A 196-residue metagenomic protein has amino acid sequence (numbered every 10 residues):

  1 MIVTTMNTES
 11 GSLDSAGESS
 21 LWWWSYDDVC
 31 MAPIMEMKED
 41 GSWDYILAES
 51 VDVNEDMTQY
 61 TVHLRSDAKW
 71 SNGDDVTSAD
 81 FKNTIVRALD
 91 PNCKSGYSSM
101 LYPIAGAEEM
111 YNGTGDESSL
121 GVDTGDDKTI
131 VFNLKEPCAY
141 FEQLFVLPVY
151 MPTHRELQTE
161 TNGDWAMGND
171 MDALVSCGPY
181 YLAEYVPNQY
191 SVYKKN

Functional and structural regions predicted by a protein language model:
T4, I34, V51-N54, G73 (+3 more regions): Residue-level signal for nonpolar/aromatic packing positions in well-ordered secondary structure
T4-E55, V175: N-terminal lobe/hinge region of extracytoplasmic solute-binding protein
N7-S10, E39-D40, D56-M57, R65-D67 (+7 more regions): Solvent-exposed coil/turn segments that connect beta secondary-structure elements in extracytoplasmic/periplasmic
A16-Y26, A79, L144-Y150: Short Gly/aromatic-enriched secondary-structure transition segments
S25, V29, P33, K38 (+9 more regions): Extracytoplasmic/secreted proteins, especially bacterial periplasmic and envelope-associated proteins
E39, L134-N196: Gly/Pro-rich hinge or "lid" segments in bacterial periplasmic/extracellular proteins
E49-Y97, V131: Aromatic- and charge-enriched surface segment that lines or borders ligand/interaction sites
Y97-L157, E184-V186: Surface-exposed binding/hinge segments that line and control ligand-binding clefts or catalytic entry sites
